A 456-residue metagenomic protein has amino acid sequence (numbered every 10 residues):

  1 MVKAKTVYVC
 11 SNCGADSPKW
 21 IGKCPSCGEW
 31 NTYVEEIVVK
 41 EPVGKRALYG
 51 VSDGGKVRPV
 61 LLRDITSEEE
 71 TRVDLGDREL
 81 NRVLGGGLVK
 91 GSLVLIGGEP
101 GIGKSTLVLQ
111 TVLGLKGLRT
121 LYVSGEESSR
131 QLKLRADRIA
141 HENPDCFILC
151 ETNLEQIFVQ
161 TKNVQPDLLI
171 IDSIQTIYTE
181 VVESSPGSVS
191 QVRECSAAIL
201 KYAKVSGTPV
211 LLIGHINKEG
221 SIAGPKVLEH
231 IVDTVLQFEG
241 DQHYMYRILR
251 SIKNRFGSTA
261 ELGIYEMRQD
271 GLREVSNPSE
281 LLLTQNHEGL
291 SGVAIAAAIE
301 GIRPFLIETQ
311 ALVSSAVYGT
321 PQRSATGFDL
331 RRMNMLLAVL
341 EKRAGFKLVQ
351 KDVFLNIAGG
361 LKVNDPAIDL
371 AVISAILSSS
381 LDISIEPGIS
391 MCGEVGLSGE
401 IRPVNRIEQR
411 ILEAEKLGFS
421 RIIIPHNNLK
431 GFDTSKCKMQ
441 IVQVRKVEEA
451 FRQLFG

Functional and structural regions predicted by a protein language model:
V2-N12, D16-R82, V89-L95, I102-V112 (+6 more regions): Peripheral, non-AAA+ core regions of ATP-driven protein-machinery
E99, G125: P-loop (Walker A) phosphate-binding loop of NTP-binding proteins
T120-S124: Conserved RecA-like ASCE P-loop NTPase motor core of nucleic-acid helicases/translocases
S129: Divalent metal-dependent catalytic cores for phosphoryl transfer on phosphate-bearing substrates
